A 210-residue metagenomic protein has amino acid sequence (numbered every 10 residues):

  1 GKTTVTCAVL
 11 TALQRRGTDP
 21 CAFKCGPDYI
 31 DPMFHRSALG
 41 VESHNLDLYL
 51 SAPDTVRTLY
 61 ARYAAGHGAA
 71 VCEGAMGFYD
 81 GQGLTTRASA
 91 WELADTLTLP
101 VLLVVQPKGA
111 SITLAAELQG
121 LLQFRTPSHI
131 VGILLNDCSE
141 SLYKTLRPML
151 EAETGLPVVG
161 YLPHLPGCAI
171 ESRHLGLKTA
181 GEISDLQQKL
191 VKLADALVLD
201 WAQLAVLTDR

Functional and structural regions predicted by a protein language model:
G1: Conserved glycine(s) of the Walker
T4-L97, V105-G132, D137-K144: ATP-dependent carboxylate-amine ligase catalytic core
V101-V104, V159-Y161: Short hydrophobic alpha-helical runs that function as membrane-insertion/retention elements
I112-R210: Internal gly/pro-rich beta-alpha loop/helix module that stabilizes soluble enzyme cofactors or their anionic handles
